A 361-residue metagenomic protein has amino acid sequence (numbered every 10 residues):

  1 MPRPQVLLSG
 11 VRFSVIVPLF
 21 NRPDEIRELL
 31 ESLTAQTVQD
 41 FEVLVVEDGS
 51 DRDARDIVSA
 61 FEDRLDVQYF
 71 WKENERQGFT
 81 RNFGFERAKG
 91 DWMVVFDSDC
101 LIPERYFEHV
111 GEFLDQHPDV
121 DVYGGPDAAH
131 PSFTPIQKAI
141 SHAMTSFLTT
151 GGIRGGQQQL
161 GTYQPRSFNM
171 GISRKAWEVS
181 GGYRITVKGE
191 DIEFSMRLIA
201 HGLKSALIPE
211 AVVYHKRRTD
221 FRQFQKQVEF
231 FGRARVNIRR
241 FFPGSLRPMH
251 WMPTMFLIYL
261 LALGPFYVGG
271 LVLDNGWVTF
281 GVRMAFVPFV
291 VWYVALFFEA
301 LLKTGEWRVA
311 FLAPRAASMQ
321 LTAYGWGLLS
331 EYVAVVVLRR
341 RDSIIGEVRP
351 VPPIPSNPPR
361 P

Functional and structural regions predicted by a protein language model:
M1-A35: N-proximal low-complexity "stem/linker" segments adjacent to membrane-targeting elements
V11-S14, E42, E193: Cell-envelope/extracellular polymer assembly enzymes that use nucleotide-activated donors
S32, Q39, E47-D56, N74 (+1 more regions): A conserved acidic beta->alpha catalytic loop
K72-A88, H109, L160, S167: Glycine-rich, basic loop-to-helix element that forms the pyrophosphate-binding segment of sugar-nucleotide handling
M93: Short aromatic/hydrophobic "clamp" motif used to bind/position activated sugar donors
R105-K138, V212, K216: Conserved donor NDP-sugar-binding/catalytic core segment of glycosyltransferases
R184-L246: Catalytic donor/gating beta->alpha subdomain of glycosyltransferases that bind UDP-sugars
F256-V337: Membrane-embedded multi-pass helical conduit in multi-pass membrane proteins, especially envelope-biosynthetic
